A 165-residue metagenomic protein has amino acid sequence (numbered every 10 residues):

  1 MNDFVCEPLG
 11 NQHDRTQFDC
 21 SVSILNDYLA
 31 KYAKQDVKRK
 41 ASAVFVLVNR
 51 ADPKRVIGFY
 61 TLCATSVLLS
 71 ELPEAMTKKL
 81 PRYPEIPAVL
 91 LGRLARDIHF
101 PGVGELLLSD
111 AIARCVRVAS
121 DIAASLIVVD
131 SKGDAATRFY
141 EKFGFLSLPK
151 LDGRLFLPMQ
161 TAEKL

Functional and structural regions predicted by a protein language model:
M1-Q35, R39, R55: Short amphipathic alpha-helix that is part of the acyltransferase structural core
R15, D19, L68-R82, R117-S125: Short, flexible, glycine-rich and Lys/Arg-enriched loop motifs at helix boundaries that contact anionic partners
K40-V67: Conserved beta-hairpin
V56, Y60, A136, K142-F143 (+2 more regions): Catalytic cores of nucleotide-enabled group-transfer and carboxylate-activating enzymes in metabolic and assembly-line
F59-R93, H99: Conserved acyl-donor/pantetheine-binding loop and adjacent beta-alpha core of acyl/acetyltransferases and related
P101-R114, K142: Conserved acetyl-CoA-binding loop-helix of GNAT-fold acetyltransferases
L108, G133-A136, D152-M159: Short glycine/proline-centered loop/turn elements that form peptide/ligand docking sites
V116-R117, I122-A123, D130-K150: Conserved active-site alpha-helix within GNAT-family acetyltransferase domains
